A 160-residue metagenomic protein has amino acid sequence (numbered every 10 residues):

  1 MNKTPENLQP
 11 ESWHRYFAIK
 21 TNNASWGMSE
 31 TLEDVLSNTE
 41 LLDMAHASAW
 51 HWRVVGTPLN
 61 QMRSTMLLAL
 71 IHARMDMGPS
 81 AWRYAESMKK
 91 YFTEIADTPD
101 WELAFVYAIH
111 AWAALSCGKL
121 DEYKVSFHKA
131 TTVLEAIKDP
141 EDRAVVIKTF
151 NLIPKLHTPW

Functional and structural regions predicted by a protein language model:
N2, V35-A47, G78-S87, S126: Helix-turn-helix repeat elements of alpha-solenoid scaffolds
E6-N7, W26, A45-R53, E86-E94 (+1 more regions): Amphipathic alpha-helical segments of tetratricopeptide repeats
E11, D34-V35, V54-T57, E94-P99 (+1 more regions): Short coil/turn linkers that connect adjacent helices within long alpha-helical scaffolds, especially alpha-solenoid
S12-I19, T39, L59, W101 (+1 more regions): Residue signature of alpha-solenoid helical repeat architecture, marking inter-repeat boundaries and helix-start
H14-L32, P58-L67, V106-I109: Amphipathic alpha-helical repeat scaffolds of TPR domains
G27, T31-D34, H51, I71 (+3 more regions): Residue-level signature for tetratricopeptide repeat
V55-I95: Helix-adjacent hinge/juxtasegments
A111-L120, F150-W160: Alpha-helical linker/edge segments of TPR/alpha-solenoid repeat scaffolds and analogous pre-/post-domain helices
